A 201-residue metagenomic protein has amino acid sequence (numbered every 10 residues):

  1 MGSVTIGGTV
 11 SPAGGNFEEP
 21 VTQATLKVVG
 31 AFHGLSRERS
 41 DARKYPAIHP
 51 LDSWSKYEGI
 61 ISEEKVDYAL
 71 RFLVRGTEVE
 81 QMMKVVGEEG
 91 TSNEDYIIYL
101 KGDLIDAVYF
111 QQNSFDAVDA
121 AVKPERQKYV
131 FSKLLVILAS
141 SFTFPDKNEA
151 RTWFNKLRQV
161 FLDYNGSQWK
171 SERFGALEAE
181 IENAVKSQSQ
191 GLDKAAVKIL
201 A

Functional and structural regions predicted by a protein language model:
M1-L162, K170-F174: P-loop NTPase catalytic core
E149-A201: C-terminal amphipathic alpha-helical interaction region
